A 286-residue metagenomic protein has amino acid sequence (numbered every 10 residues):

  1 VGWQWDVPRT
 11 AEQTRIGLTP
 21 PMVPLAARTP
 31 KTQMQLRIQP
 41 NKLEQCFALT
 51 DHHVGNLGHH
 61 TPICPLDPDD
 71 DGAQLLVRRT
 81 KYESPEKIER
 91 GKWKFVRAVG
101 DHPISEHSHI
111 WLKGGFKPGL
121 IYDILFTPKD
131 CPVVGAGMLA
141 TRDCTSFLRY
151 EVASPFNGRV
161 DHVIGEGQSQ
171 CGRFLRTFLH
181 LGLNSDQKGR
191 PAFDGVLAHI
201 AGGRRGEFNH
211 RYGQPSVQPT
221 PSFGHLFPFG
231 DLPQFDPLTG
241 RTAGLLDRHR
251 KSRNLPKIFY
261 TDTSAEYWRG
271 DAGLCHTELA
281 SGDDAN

Functional and structural regions predicted by a protein language model:
V1-N286: C-terminal His-loop and adjacent cap/lid subdomain of alpha/beta-hydrolase
